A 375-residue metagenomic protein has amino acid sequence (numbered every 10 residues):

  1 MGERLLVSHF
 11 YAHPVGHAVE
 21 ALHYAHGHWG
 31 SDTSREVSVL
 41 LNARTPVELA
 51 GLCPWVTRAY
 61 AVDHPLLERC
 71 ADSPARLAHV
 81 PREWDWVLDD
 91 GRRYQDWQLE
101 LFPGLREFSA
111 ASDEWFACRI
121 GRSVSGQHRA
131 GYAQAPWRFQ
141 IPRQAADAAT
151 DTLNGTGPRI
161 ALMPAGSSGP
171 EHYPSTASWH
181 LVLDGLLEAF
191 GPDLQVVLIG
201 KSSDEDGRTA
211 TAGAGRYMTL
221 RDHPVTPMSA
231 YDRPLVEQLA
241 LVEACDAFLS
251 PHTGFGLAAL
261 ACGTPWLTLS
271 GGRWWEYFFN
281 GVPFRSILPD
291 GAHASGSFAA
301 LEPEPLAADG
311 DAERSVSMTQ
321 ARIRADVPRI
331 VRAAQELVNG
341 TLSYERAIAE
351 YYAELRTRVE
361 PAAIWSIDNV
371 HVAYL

Functional and structural regions predicted by a protein language model:
M1-W55: N-terminal pre-catalytic "stem/leader" segment of glycosyltransferase-like enzymes
L6-H9, D89-G104, A148-A214, G272-W274 (+1 more regions): Active-site donor-nucleotide binding/catalytic segment of nucleotide-sugar enzymes
N42, M163, P251-H252: Replace "coordinates the UDP/GDP/TDP-sugar" with "coordinates nucleotide-activated sugar donors
E48-L67, A214-M228: Structural recognition of alpha->loop->beta junctions
P54-I141, D147, T156-A165, G169 (+1 more regions): Conserved nucleotide-diphosphate donor binding/catalytic pocket of glycan-assembly enzymes
E114-T152, V282-L375: Leloir-type glycosyltransferase catalytic cores
T176-G272: Donor-binding and catalytic core of enzymes assembling or modifying cell-surface/extracellular glycoconjugates
L260-A292: Gly/Pro- and small hydrophobic-enriched strand-loop and loop-to-helix capping segments that sit at the rims
